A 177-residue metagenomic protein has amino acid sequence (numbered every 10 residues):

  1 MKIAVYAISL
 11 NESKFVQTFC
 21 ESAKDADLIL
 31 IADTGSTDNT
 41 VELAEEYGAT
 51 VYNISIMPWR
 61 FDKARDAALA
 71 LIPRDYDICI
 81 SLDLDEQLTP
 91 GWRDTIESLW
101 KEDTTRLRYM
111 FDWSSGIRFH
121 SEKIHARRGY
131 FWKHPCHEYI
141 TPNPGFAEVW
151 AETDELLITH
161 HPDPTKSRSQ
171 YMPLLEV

Functional and structural regions predicted by a protein language model:
A7, A26-S36, Y52-I54: Short beta-strand/loop segment that forms part of the nucleotide-sugar
A7-L28: Short, well-formed alpha-helical segments that are part of the catalytic scaffolds of diverse glycosyltransferases
K14-Q17, D38-Y47: Acidic helix N-cap motif at the loop->helix transition within catalytic regions of sugar-transfer enzymes
S22, A32-L43, I56-M57, D83-L84: A conserved acidic beta->alpha catalytic loop
V41-E45, F61-P73: Short, conserved alpha-helix that lines the donor NDP-sugar binding/gating region of sugar-transfer enzymes
N53, A70-T89: Short beta-strand-to-loop acidic/aromatic patch adjacent to the donor-nucleotide binding site
N53-F61: Short, acidic/glycine-rich phosphate-metal binding loop used to engage nucleotide
D62-L69, L88-V177: Catalytic-site signature of metal-activated, phosphate-bearing donor transferases, centered on the GT-A/GT-A-like
